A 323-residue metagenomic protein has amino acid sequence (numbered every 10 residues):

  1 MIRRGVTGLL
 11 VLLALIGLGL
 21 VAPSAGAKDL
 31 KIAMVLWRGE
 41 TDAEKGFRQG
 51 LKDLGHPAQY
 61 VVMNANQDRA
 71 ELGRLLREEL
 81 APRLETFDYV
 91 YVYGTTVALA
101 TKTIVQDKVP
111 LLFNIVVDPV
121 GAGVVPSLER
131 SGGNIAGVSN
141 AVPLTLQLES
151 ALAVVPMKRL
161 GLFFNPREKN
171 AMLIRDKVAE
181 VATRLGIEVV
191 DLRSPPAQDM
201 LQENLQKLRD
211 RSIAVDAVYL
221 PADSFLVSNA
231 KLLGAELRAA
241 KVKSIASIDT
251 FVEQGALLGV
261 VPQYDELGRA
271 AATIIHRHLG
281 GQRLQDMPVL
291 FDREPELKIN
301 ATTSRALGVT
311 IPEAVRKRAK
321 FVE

Functional and structural regions predicted by a protein language model:
M1-R3: N-terminal secretory signal peptides that target proteins for export/translocation
V6-T7, H278: Generic low-polarity alpha-helical segments
G8-G19: Bacterial N-terminal signal peptides
L20, A25-E323: Short hydrophobic alpha-helices and adjacent helix-cap/hinge residues
